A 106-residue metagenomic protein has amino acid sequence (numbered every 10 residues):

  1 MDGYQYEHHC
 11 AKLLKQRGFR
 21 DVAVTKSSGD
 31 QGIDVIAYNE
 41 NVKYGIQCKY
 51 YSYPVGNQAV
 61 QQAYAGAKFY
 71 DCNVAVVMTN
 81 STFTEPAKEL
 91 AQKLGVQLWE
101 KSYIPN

Functional and structural regions predicted by a protein language model:
M1-N106: Mixed-charge (Asp/Glu-Lys/Arg
